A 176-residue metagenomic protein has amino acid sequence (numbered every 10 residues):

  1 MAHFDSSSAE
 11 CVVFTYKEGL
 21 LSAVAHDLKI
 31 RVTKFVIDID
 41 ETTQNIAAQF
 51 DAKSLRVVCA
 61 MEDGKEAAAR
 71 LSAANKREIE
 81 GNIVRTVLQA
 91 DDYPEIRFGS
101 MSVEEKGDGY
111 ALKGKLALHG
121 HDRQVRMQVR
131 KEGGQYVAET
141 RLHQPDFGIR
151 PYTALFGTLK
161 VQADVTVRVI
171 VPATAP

Functional and structural regions predicted by a protein language model:
M1-P176: Low-complexity, acidic/polar, glycine-enriched regions of mature
